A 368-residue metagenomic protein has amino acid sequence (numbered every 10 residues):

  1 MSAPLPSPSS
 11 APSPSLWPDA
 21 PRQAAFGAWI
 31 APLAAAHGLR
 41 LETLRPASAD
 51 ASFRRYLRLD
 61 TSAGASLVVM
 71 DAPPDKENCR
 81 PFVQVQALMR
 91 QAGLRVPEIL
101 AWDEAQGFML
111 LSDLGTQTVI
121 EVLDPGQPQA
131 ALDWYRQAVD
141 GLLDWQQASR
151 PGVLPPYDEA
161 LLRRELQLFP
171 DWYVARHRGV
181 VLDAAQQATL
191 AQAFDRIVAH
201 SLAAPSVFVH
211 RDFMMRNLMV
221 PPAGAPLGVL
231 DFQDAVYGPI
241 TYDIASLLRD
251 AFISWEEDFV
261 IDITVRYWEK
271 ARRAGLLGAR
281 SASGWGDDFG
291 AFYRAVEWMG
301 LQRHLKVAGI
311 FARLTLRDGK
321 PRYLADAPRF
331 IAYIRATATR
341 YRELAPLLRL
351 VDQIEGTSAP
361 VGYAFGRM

Functional and structural regions predicted by a protein language model:
M1-F108, Q117, V207, P221-P226 (+1 more regions): Conserved NTP-binding catalytic cores of kinases and kinase-like/nucleotidyltransferase enzymes across multiple kinase
P4-S15, G275-D287: Intrinsically disordered, low-complexity terminal tails and inter-domain linkers enriched for S/T/G/P/D/E
F26-A28, L33-A35, R150-P156, L161 (+4 more regions): An alpha-helical support segment within catalytic cores of ATP-dependent transferases
A47-S48, L57-L162, L168, V174-G179 (+2 more regions): ATP-binding pocket architecture of kinase catalytic cores
F53-D60, V69, I99, M109 (+3 more regions): Active-site acidic catalytic loop and adjacent metal/ATP-binding pocket of ATP-dependent phosphoryl transfer enzymes
W134, H210, V236-I240, Y293-L301: Secondary-structure capping and boundary motifs in well-ordered enzyme cores
P170-H177, I240-A282, W298-D318, F330-T337: Active-site activation/catalytic loop segments of kinase-like enzymes and analogous catalytic loops in related
K306-M368: ATP/Mg2+ or Mg2+-diphosphate-binding catalytic cores that bind nucleotide phosphates or diphosphates via glycine-rich
